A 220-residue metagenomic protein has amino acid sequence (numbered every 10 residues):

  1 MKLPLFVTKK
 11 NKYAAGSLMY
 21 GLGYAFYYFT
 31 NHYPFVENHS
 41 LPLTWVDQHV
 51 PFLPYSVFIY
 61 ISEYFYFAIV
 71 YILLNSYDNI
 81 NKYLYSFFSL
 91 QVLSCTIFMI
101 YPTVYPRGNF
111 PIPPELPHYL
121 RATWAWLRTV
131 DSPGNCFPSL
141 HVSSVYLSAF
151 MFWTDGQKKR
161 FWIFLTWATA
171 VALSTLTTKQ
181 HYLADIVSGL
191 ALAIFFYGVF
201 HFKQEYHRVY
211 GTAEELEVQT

Functional and structural regions predicted by a protein language model:
M1-F67, E115, W124, T220: N-terminal transmembrane-helix/juxtamembrane module of multi-pass inner/ER membrane proteins
N11-M19, I59, N81-S89, R160-F164 (+1 more regions): Alpha-helical transmembrane segments of integral membrane proteins
L18, L22, F26, Y85 (+4 more regions): Hydrophobic faces of alpha-helical transmembrane segments in multi-pass integral membrane proteins
Y24-F26, Q91-I100, T166-T177: Aromatic-anchored segments of alpha-helical transmembrane domains
N31-W45, L74-R160, H207-T220: Membrane-interface loops
S62, S143, L183, V187: Active-site His/Glu-centered metal-binding helix of metallohydrolases
Y66-I72, V142-F164, L190-F200: Membrane-interfacial alpha-helical segments at the cytosolic side of multi-pass membrane proteins
S132-F137, A170-F196: Interfacial helix-loop-helix junctions of multi-pass membrane proteins
